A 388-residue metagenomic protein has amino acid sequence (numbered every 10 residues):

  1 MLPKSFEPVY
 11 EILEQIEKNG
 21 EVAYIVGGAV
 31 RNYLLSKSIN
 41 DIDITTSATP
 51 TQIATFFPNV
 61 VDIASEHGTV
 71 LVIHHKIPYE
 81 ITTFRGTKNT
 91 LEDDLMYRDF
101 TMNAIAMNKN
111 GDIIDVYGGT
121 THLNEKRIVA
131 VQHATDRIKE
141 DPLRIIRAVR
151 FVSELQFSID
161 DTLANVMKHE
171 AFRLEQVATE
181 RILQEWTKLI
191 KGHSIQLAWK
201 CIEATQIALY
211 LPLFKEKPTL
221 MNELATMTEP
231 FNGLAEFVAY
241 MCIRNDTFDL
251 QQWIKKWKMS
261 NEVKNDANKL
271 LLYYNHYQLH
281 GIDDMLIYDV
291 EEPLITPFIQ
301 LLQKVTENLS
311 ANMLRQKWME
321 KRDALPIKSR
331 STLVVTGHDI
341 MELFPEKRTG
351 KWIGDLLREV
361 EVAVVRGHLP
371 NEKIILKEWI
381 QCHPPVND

Functional and structural regions predicted by a protein language model:
M1-D388: Catalytic cores of the polymerase beta-like nucleotidyltransferase superfamily and closely associated nucleotide
